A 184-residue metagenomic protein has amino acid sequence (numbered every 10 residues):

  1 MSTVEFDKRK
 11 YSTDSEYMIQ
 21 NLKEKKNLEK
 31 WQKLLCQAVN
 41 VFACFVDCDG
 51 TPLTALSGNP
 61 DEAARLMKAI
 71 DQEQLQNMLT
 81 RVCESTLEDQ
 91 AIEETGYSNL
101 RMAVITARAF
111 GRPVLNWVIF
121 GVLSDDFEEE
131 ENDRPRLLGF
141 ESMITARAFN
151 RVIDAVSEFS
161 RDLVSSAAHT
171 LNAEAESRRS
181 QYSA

Functional and structural regions predicted by a protein language model:
S2-Q37, L115-A184: Juxtadomain coupling helices with adjacent low-complexity linkers
V4-N99: Structured interaction and signal-relay segments at domain junctions
G58, M67-I70, A107-R108, E128-D133: Surface-exposed beta-strand edges and their flanking turn/coil or helix-capping segments
E62-L66, G111-R112, S183-A184: Short, charged low-complexity intrinsically disordered segments located at boundaries of structured domains
Y97-I119, S124-D126: A short beta-strand signature within small-molecule sensing/ligand-binding domains used in signal transduction
